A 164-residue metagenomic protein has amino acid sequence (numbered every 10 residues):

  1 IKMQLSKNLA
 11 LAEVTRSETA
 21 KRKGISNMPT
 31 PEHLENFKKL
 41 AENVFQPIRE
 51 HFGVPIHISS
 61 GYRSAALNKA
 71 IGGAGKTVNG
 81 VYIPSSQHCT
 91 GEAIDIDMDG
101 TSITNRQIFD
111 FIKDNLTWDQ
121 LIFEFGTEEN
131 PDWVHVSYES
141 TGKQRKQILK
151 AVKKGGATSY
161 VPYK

Functional and structural regions predicted by a protein language model:
I1-R49, V152-K164: Extracytoplasmic cell-surface/polysaccharide-interacting catalytic and binding patches
E42-K76: Extended, low-complexity, intrinsically disordered C-terminal regulatory tails of eukaryotic serine/threonine kinases
H51-G53, C89-A93: Short connector loops at helix/strand junctions that flank enzyme active sites, especially segments positioning acidic
R63-T90, D110: Active-site-adjacent substructure of cysteine-protease-like catalytic cores
P84-S85, T90, M98-K164: Catalytic cores and adjacent binding grooves of peptidoglycan-active enzymes
